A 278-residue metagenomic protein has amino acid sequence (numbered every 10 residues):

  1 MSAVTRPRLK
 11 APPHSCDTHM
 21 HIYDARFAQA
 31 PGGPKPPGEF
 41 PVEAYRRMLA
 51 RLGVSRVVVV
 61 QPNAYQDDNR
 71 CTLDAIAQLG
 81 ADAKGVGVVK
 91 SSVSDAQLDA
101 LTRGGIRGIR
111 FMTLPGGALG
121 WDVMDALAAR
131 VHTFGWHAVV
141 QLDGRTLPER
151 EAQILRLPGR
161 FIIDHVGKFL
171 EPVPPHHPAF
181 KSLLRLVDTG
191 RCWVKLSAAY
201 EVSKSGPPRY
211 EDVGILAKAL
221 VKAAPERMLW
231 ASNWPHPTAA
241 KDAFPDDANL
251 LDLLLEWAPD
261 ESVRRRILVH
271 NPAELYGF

Functional and structural regions predicted by a protein language model:
M1-H14, G38-R56, P225-E226, K241-F278: Mid-to-C-terminal alpha-helical segments outside catalytic/metal-binding sites
S15-M20, V57-V60, A83-G87, R107-F111 (+4 more regions): Hydrophobic faces of well-ordered beta-strands that scaffold small-molecule active sites in alpha/beta enzyme cores
S15-T18, L127, P237: A generic "structured core" feature
H19, L49, T72, L101 (+8 more regions): Conserved, mostly hydrophobic/aromatic
P31-L79: Alpha-helical scaffold segments that flank or form the walls of functional sites
A64-T146, A152, K195-P207: Active-site gating/metal-coordination segments in enzymes
N69-A83, V213-A224, F244-E256: Short, electropositive alpha-helical surface patch
W121-W230: Catalytic pocket-lining loop regions of alpha/beta-barrel enzymes, especially the amidohydrolase/enolase/GH5 lineages
